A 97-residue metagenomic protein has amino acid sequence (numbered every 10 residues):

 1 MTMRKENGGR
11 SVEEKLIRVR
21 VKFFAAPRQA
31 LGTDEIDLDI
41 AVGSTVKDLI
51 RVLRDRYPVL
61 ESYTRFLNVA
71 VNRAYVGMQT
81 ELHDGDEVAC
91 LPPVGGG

Functional and structural regions predicted by a protein language model:
T2-G96: Ubiquitin-like/PB1-type beta-grasp interaction modules and other compact soluble beta-rich domains
